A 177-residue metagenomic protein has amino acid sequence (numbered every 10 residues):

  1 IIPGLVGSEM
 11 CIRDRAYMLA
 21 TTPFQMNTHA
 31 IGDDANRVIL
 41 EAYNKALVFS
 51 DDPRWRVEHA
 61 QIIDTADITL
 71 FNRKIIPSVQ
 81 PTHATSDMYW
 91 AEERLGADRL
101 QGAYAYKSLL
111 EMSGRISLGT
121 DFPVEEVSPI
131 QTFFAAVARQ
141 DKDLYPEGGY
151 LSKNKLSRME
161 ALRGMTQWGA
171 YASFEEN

Functional and structural regions predicted by a protein language model:
I1-G7, C11-I12: Single conserved hydrophobic/aromatic residue that forms the stacking wall/gate of nucleotide- or nucleobase-binding
Y17-N27, D34-W55, H59, T65-T69 (+2 more regions): His/Asp/Glu-enriched, well-ordered alpha-helical/loop segment that forms or immediately abuts the divalent-metal
